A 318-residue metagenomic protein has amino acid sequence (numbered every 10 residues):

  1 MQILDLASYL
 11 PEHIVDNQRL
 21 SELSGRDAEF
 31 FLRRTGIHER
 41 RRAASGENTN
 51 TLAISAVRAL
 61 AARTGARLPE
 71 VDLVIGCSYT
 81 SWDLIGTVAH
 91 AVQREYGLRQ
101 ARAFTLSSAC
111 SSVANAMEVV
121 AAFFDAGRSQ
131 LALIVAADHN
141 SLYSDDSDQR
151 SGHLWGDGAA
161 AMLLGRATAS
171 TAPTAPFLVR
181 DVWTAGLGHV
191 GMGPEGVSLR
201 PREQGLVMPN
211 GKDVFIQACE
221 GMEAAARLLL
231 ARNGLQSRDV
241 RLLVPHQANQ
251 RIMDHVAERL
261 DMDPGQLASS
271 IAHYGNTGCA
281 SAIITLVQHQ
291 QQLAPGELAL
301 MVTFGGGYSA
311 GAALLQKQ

Functional and structural regions predicted by a protein language model:
M1-S45, D148-I216, E220, A224 (+2 more regions): Condensing-enzyme catalytic core mediating Claisen C-C bond formation in acyl metabolism
I3-D5, F31, L60, V74 (+8 more regions): Buried hydrophobic positions in well-ordered alpha/beta secondary-structure cores of metabolic enzymes
A7, C77, S107, L131-D138 (+2 more regions): Short beta-strand segments
R19-E22, R26, T51, T80-H90 (+1 more regions): A structural motif shared across PLP-dependent enzymes of the aminotransferase-like
I37-E39, E70-I75, R94-S107, S141-S147 (+1 more regions): Glycine/charged-rich beta-loop-alpha catalytic/anionic-binding loops adjacent to active sites
N50, I54-V57, T80-S81, R94 (+3 more regions): Claisen-condensing/thiolase-fold acyl-transfer catalytic domains that form or cleave C-C bonds in fatty acid
A56-D72, T171, A224-R241, H289-L293: Phosphate/pyrophosphate-binding loops at sites that engage ATP/ADP/AMP, CoA/4′-phosphopantetheine, polyphosphate
D125-G158: Flexible, glycine-rich active-site loops centered on histidine and acidic residues that chelate a metal or position
